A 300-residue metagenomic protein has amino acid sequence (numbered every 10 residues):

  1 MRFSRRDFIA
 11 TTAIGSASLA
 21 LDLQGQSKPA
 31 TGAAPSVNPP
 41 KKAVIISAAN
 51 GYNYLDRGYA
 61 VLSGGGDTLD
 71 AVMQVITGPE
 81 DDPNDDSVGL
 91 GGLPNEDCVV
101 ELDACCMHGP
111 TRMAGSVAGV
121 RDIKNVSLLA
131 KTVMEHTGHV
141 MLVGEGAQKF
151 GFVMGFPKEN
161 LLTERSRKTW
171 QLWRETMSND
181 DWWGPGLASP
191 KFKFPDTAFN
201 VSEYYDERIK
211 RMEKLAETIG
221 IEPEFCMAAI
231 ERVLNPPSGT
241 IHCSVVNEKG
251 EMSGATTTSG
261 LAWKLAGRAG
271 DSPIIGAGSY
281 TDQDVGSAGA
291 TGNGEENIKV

Functional and structural regions predicted by a protein language model:
R2-S4, A10-A13, A17, K28-V300: Alpha/propeptide regions of enzymes that mature by internal proteolysis
